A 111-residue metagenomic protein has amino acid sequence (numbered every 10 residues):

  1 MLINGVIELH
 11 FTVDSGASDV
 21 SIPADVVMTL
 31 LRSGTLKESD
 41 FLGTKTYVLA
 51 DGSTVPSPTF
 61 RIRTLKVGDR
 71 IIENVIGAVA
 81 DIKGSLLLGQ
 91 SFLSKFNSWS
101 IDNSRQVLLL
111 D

Functional and structural regions predicted by a protein language model:
M1-D111: Pepsin/retropepsin-fold aspartyl endopeptidases
